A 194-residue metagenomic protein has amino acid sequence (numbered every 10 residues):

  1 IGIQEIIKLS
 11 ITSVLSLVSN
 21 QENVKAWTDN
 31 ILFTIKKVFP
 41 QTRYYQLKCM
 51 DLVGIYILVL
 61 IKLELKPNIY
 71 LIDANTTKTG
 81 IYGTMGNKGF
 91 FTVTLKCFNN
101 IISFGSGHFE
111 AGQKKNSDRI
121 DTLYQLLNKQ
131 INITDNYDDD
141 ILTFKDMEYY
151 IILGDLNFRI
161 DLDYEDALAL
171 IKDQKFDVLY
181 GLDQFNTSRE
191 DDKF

Functional and structural regions predicted by a protein language model:
I1-Q4, Q46-D51, V59, K145-D155: Extended hydrophobic secondary-structure segments that form protein cores and membrane-embedded regions
I7: Active-site nucleophile-adjacent alpha helix/oxyanion-hole segment immediately C-terminal to the catalytic cysteine
S10-E110: Structured beta-strand-rich core segments of catalytic domains in phosphoester-bond hydrolases
E22, A26-R43, C97, G105-E110 (+1 more regions): Catalytic lobes of large eukaryotic enzymes
